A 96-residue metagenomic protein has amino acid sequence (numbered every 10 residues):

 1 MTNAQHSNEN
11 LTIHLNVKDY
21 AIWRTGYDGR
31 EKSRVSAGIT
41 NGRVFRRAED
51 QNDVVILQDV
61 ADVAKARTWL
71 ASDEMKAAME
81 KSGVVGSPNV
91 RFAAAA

Functional and structural regions predicted by a protein language model:
M1-A78, S82-A96: Short S/T/G/P-rich N-terminal loop/turn motif that feeds into the first structured element of a domain
